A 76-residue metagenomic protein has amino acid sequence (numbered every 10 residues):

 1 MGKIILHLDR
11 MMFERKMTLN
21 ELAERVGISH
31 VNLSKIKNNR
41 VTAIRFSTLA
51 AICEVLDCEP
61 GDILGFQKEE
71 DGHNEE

Functional and structural regions predicted by a protein language model:
M1-M17: A short, Lys/Arg-rich alpha-helix, primarily the initiator
D9, N20, A50: Residues within the helices of the helix-turn-helix
M12, A23, C53: The alpha-helix within a helix-turn-helix
M17-K35: Short alpha-helical DNA-recognition segment
K35, L64-E76: Short, charged recognition helix plus adjacent turn of helix-turn-helix-like nucleic-acid-binding domains
R40-A51: Short, basic-rich loop-to-helix N-cap that marks the start of a DNA-contacting helix
